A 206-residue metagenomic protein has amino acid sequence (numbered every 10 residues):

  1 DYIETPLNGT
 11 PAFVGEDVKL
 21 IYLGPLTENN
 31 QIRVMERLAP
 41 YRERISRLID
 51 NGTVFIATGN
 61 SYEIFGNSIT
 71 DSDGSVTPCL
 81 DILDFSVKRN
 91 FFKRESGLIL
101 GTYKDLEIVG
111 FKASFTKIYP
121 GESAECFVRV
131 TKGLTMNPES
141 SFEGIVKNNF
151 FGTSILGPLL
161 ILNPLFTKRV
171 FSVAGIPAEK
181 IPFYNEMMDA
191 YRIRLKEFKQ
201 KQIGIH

Functional and structural regions predicted by a protein language model:
D1-L7, I181-E186: A generic structural motif
Y2-A57, Y62-T70: Flexible gly/pro-rich beta->alpha loop and the following alpha-helix that scaffold active-site loops
I3-T5, I56, D81, F111 (+1 more regions): Hydrophobic/aromatic beta-strand patches that form the interior of the parallel beta-sheet core in alpha/beta enzyme
G24, S114, S154: Short beta-strand segments
E28-N29, Y62-I64, K117-Y119, L159-I161: Glycine-rich nucleotide phosphate-binding loop and flanking beta-alpha elements of Rossmann-like dinucleotide-binding
S72-G144: Pocket-forming structural segment of enzyme catalytic cores
N149-H206: Acyltransferase
